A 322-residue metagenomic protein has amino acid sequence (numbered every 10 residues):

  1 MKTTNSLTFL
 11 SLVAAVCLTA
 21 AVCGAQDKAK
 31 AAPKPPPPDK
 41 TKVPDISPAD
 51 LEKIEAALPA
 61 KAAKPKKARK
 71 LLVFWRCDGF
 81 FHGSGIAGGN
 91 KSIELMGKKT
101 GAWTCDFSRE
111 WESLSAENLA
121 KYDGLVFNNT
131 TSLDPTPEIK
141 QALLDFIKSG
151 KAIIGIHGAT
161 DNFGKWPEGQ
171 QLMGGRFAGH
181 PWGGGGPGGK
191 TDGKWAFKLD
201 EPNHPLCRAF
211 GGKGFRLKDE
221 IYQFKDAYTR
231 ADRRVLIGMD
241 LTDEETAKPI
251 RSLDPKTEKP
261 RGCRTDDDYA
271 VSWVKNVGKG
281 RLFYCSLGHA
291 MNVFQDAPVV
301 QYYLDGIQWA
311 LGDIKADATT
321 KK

Functional and structural regions predicted by a protein language model:
M1-L7: Positively charged n-region of N-terminal signal peptides that target proteins for export
L10-A21: Bacterial N-terminal signal peptides
Q26-A68, A318-K322: N-terminal pre-domain segments of enzymes
K34-S47, G83-F163: Helical hinge/lid and interdomain linker segments adjacent to catalytic or ligand-binding clefts that mediate domain
S47-P59, G188-G278: Catalytic beta-strand/loop cores that center a nucleophilic Ser/Cys/Thr and support acyl-enzyme chemistry
A68-F80: Short beta-strand segments enriched in small/hydrophobic residues
D78-G85, E244-A247, N292-D296: Short, solvent-exposed loop/turn elements at domain surfaces
S132-G212: A glycine-rich, often tryptophan-bearing local segment used as a flexible ligand/cofactor-contacting loop or short
